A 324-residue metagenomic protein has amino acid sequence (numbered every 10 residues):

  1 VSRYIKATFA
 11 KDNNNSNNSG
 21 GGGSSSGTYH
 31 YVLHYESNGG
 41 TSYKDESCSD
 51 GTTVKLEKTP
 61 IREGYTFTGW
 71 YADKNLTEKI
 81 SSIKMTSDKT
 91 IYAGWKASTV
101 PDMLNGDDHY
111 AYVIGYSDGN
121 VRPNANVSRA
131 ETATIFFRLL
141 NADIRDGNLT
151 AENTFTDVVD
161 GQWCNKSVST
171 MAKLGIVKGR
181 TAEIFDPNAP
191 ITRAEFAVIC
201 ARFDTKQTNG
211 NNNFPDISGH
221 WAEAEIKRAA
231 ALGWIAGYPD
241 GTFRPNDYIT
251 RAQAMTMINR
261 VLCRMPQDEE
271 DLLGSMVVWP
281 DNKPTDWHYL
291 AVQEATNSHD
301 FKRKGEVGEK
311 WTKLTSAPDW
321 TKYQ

Functional and structural regions predicted by a protein language model:
V1-Y112, K166-S169, A224: Secondary-structure capping and domain/repeat boundary segments
I5, I91, A130, A194 (+1 more regions): Residue-level detector of short, conserved catalytic/binding motifs and their immediate flanks
G20, S24-G27, K96-N165, K173-A194 (+4 more regions): Feature responds to low-complexity, polar/acidic, surface-exposed segments characteristic of secreted/exported proteins
V198, K227: C-type cytochrome heme c attachment motif
